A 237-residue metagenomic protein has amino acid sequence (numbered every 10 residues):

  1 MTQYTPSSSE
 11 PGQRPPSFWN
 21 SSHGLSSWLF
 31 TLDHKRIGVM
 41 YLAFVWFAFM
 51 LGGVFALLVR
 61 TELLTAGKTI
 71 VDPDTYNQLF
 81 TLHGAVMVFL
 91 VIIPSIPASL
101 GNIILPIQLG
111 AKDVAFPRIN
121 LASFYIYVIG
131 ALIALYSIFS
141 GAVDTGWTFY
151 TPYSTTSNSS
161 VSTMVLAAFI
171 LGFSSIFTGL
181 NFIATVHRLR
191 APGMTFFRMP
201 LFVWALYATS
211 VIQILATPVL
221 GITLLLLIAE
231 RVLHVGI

Functional and structural regions predicted by a protein language model:
T2-I237: Membrane-embedded and interfacial regions of multi-pass energy-transducing membrane proteins
